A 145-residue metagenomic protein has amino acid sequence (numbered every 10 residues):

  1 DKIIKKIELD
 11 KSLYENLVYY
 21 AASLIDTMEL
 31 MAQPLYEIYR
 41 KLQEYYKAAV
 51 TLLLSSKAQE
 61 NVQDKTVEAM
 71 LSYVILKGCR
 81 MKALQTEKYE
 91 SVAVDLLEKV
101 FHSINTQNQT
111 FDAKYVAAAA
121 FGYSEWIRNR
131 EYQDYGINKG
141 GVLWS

Functional and structural regions predicted by a protein language model:
D1, E8, S55-Q59, N105: Acidic/polar residues at beta-strand termini and the immediately following turn/coil
D1-I25: Loop-centered beta-sheet repeat module
I3, T27, Y46, L53-S56 (+3 more regions): Alpha-helical solenoid scaffolds that mediate protein-protein interactions, centered on TPR/SEL1-like repeats but also
E8, A32-Y36, A58, A83-L84 (+1 more regions): Short, flexible helix-adjacent loops and helix caps
K11-E15, Y36-R40, V62, F111: Short, solvent-exposed segments of well-ordered alpha helices
Y19-E60: Oxyanion-binding "anion nests"
E60-S145: CBM-like carbohydrate-recognition segments
